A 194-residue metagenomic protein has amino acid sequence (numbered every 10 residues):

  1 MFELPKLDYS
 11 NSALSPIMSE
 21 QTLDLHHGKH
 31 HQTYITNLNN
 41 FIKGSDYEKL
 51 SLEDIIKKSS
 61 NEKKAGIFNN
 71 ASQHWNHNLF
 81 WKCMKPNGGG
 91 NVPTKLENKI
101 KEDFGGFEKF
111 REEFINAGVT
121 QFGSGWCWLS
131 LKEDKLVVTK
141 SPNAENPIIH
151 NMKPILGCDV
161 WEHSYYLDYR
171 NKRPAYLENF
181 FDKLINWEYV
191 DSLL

Functional and structural regions predicted by a protein language model:
M1-L194: Feature for soluble, non-membrane regions of globular proteins
